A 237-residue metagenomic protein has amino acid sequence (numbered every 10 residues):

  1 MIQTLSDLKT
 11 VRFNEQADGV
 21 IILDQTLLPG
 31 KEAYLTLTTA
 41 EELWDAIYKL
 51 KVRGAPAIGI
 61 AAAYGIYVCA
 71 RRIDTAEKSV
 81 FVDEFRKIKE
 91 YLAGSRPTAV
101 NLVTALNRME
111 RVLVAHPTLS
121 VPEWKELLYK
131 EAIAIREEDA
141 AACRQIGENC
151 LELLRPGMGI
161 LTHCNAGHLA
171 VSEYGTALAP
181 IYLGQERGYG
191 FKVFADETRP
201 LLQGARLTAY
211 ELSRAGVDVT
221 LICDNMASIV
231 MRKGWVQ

Functional and structural regions predicted by a protein language model:
M1-E41, D45: Positively charged, low-complexity intrinsically disordered leader regions
S6, L23, P29-E32, P97 (+3 more regions): Residue-level signal for pocket-adjacent positions within structured domains
A17, A55, V236: Active-site lining segments that contact anionic ligands and/or coordinate catalytic metals
L27-L28, E42, G167, P200 (+1 more regions): Short, glycine-/Ser/Thr-/acidic-enriched flexible segments
Y48: Replace "His-x-His-based motif
K51-I222: N-terminal active-site beta-alpha-beta segment that forms phosphate/nucleotide-binding and substrate-recognition loops
V217-Q237: Glycine-rich phosphate-binding loop
